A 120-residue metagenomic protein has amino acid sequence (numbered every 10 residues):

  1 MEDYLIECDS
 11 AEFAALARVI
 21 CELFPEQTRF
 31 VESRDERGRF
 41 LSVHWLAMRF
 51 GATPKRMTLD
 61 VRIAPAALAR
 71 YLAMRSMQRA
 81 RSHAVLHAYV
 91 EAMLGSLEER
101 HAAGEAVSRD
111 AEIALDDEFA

Functional and structural regions predicted by a protein language model:
M1-G38, S76, D110-A120: Negatively charged, low-complexity tracts enriched in Asp/Glu with abundant Ser/Thr
F40-A88: Intrinsically disordered, low-complexity regulatory segments enriched in Ser/Thr/Pro and charged residues
L68-A120: Mixed-charge, Lys/Arg-enriched low-complexity segments
